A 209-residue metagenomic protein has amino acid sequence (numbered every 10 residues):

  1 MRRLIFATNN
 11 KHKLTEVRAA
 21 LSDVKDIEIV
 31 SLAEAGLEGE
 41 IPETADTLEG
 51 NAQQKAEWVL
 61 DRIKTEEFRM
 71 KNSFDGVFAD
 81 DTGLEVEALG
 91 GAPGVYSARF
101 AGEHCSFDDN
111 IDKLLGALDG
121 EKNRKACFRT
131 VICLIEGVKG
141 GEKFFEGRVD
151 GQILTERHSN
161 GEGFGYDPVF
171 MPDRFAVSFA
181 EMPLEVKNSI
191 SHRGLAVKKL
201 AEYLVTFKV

Functional and structural regions predicted by a protein language model:
R2-I5, K11-V209: Anionic-ligand binding patches
